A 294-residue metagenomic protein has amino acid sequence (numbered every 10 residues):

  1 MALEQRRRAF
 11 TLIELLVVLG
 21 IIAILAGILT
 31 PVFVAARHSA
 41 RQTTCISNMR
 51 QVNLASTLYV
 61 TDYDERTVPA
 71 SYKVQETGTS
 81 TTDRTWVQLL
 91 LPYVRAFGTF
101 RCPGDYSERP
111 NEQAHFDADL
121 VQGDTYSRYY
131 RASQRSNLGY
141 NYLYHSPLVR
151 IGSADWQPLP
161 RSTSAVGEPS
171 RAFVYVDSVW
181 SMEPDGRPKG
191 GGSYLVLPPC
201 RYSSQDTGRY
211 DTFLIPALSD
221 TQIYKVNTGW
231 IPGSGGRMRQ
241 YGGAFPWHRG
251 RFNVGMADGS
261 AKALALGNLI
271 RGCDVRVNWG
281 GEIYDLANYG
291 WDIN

Functional and structural regions predicted by a protein language model:
A2-S47: Amphipathic alpha-helical segments typified by the pilin-like N-terminal helix that continues immediately C-terminal
I46-N294: Short, well-structured segments within or immediately adjacent to enzyme catalytic domains that line ligand-binding
